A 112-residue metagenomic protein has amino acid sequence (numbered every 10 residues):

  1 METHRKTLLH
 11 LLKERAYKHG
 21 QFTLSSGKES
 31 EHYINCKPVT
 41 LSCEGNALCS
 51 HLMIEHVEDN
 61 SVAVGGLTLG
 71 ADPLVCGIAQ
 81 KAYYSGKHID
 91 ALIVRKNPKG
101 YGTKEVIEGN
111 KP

Functional and structural regions predicted by a protein language model:
M1-D59: Active-site-facing substrate-recognition patch
G27, V64, A91: Conserved hydrophobic/aromatic pocket- or pore-lining residues that grip, position, or stack substrates in active sites
C36-K37, L67-T68, V94-N97: Fold-independent oxyanion-binding glycine-rich loops and adjacent beta-strand/coil segments at enzyme active sites
G45, G65-G66, G100-G102: Glycine-centered small-residue hotspots that permit tight backbone geometry or close packing
E58-V62, K111-P112: Short helix-loop-beta connector
N60-G70: Short glycine-rich phosphate-binding loop at a beta-alpha junction
L74-P112: Short, glycine/charge-rich flexible loops or terminal/linker lids adjacent to PRPP-binding catalytic cores
